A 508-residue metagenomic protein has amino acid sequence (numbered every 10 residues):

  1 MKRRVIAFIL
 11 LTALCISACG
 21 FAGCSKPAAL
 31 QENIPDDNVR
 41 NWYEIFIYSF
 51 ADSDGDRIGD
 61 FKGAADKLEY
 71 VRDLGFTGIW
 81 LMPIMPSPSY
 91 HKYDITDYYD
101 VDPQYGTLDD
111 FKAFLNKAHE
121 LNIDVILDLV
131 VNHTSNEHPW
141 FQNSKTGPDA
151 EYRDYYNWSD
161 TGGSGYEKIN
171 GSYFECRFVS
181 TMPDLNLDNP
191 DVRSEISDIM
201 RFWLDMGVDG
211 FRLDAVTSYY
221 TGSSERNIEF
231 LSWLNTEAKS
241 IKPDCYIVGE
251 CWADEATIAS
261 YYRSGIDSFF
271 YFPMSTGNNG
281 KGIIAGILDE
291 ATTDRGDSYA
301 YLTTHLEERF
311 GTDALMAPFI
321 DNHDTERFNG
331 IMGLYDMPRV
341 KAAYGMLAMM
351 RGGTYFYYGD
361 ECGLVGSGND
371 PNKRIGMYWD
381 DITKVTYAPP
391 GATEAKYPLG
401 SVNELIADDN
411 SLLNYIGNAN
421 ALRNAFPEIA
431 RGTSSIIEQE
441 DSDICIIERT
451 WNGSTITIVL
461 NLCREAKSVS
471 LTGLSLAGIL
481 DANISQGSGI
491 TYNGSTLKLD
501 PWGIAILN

Functional and structural regions predicted by a protein language model:
R4-S25: Sec-dependent N-terminal signal peptides of Gram-positive bacterial secreted proteins and lipoproteins
C24-S197, D205, V216-S264, G277-N278: Acidic/aromatic-lined carbohydrate-recognition and catalytic surfaces of CAZymes acting on diverse glycans
A29-L30, L115-H119, N132-H133, H138-A150 (+8 more regions): Active-site-proximal helices and loops of the catalytic beta/alpha 8
D37-N38, A300-Y301, D313, N322 (+3 more regions): Loop/helix patches that line or flank the sugar-binding groove of alpha-linked glycan CAZymes
W42-E44, G78-P83, I126-L127, R212 (+6 more regions): Structural recognition of the beta-strand scaffold that forms the well-ordered cores of secreted hydrolase catalytic
F76, V208, G352-G353: A structural motif
A466-Q486: Beta-strand-rich binding/interaction modules
Y492-N508: C-terminal beta-strand-rich structural cap/linker in extracellular carbohydrate-active enzymes
